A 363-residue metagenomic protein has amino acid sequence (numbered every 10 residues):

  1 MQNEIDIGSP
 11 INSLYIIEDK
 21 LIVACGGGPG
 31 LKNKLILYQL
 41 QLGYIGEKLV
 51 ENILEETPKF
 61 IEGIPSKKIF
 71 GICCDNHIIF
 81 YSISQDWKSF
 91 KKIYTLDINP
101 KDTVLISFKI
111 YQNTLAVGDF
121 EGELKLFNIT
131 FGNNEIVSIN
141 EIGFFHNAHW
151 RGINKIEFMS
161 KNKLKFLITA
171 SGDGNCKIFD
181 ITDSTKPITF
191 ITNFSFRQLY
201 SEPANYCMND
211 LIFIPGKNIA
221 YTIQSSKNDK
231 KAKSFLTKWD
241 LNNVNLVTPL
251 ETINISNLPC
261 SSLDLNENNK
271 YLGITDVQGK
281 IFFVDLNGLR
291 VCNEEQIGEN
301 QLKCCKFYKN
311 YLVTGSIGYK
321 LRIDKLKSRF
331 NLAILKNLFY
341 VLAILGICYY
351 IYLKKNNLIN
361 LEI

Functional and structural regions predicted by a protein language model:
M1-D6, Y44-I53, W87-V104, N134-G152 (+4 more regions): Inter-blade linker and blade-boundary elements of WD-repeat/beta-propeller domains
M1-E4, K20-E51, D75-W87: Beta-propeller domains
G8-I16, E55-G63, P100-I110, A148-M159 (+3 more regions): Canonical WD40 repeat/beta-propeller blade segments in eukaryotic WD-repeat proteins
L21-V23, F70, L115, L167 (+3 more regions): Hydrophobic beta-strand positions that form the internal "hydrophobic ladder" of WD40/Gbeta-like beta-propeller blades
C25-L31, C73-D75, G118-E121, A170-D173 (+3 more regions): Conserved strand-to-loop turn within each blade of WD40 beta-propeller repeats
N33-L40, I78-S82, L124-N128, C176-I181 (+3 more regions): WD40-repeat beta-propellers
K303-A333, L358: Blade-level signature of beta-propeller repeat domains, shared across WD40, Kelch, NHL, RCC1 and BNR/Asp-box propellers
S328-I363: C-terminal single-pass membrane-anchor helix
